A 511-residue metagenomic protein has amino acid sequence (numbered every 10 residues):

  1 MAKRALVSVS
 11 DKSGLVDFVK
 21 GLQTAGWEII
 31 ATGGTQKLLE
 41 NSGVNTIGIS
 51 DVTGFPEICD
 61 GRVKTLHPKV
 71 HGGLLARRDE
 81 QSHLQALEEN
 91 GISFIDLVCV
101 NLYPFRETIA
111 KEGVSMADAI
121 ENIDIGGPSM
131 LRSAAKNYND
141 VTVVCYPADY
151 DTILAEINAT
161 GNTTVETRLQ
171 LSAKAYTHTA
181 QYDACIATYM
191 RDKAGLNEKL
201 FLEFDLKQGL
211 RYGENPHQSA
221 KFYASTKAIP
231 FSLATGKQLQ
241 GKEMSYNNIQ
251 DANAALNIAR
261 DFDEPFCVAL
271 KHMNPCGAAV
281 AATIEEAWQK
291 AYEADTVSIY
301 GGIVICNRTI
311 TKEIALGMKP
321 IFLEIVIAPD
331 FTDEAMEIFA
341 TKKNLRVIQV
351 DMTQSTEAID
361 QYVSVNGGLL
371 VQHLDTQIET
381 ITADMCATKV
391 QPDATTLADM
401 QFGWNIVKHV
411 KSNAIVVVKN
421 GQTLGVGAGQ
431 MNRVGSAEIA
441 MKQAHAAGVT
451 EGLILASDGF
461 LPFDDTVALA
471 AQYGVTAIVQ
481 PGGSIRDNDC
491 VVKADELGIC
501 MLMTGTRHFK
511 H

Functional and structural regions predicted by a protein language model:
A2-K3, L453: Nucleotide donor/acceptor-binding cores
K3, I92-I229, P320-I321, F331-M336 (+3 more regions): Internal alpha/beta core interface subdomains
A5-S13, S245-N247: Short, glycine-rich nucleotide/cofactor-binding loops
S8, L75, V98-Y103, D124 (+6 more regions): Short beta-strand segments
S13-F18, T24-K69, G73-R77, S82-S93 (+4 more regions): Feature captures the catalytic cores and cofactor-binding loops of soluble hydro-lyases/lyases that act on carboxylate
L196-N413, V418-Q422, R433-A437, K442-Q443 (+1 more regions): Long, structured protein-protein interaction/assembly regions in large complexes
